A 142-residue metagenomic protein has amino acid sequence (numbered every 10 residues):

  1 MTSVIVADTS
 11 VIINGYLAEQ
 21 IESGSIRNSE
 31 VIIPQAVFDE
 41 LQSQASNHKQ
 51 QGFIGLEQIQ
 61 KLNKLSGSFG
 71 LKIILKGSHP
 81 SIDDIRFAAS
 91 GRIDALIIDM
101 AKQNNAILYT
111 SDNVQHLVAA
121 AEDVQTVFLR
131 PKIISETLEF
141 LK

Functional and structural regions predicted by a protein language model:
T2-Y109, N113-F128, I133-L138: Active-site-proximal, substrate-binding regions of enzyme catalytic domains and RNA-binding/basic surfaces
